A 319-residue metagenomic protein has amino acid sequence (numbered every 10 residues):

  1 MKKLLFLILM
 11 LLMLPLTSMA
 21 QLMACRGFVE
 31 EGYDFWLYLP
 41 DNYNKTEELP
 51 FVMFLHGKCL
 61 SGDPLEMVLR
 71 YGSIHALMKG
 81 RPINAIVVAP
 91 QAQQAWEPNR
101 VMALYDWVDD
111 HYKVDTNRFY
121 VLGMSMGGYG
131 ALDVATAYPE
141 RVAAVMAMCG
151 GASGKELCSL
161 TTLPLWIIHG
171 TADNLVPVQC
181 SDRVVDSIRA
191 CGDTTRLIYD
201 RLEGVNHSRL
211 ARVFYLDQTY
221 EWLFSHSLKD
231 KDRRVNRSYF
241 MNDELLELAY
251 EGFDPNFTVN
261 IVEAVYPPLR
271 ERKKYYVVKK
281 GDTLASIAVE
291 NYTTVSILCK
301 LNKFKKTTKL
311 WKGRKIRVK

Functional and structural regions predicted by a protein language model:
S18-F51, A85, Y129, V134-A137 (+6 more regions): A domain-start/cap signature at the N-terminus of enzymes
N42-E47, A95-S125, P139: Gly/Ser-rich "nucleophile elbow"/oxyanion-hole loop immediately N-terminal to the catalytic nucleophile in hydrolases
L49-F51, L55-L104: Active-site machinery of serine-nucleophile hydrolases
E66-V68, P177-S187: Short alpha-helix in the alpha/beta-hydrolase fold that links the catalytic acid
V121-G123, M148, I168: Short beta-strand immediately N-terminal to the catalytic nucleophile in serine-hydrolase-like folds
W166-H169, D173: Short beta-strand/loop motif that positions the catalytic acidic residue of the alpha/beta-hydrolase fold
I188-R209: Catalytic histidine neighborhood in serine/cysteine hydrolases with alpha/beta-hydrolase-type architecture
T258-Y292, S296-I297, W311-V318: Primarily a LysM-type cell-wall glycan-binding module
